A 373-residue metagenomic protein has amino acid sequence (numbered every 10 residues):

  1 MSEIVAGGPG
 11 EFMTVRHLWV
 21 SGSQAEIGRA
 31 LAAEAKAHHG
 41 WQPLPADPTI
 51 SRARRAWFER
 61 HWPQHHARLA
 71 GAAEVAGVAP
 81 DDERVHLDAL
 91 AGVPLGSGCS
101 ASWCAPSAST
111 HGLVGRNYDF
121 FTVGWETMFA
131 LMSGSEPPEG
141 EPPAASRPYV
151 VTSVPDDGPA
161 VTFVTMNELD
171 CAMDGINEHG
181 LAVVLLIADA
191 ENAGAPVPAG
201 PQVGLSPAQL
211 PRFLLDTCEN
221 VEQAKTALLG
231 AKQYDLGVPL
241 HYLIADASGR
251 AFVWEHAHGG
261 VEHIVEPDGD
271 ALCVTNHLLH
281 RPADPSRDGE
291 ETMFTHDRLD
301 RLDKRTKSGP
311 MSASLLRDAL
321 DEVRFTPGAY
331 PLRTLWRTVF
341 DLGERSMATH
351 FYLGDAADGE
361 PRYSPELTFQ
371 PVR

Functional and structural regions predicted by a protein language model:
M1-D81, D88-L90, A105-Q223, L229 (+2 more regions): C-terminal, well-structured catalytic/ligand-binding subdomain of enzymes
V93-W103: Charged, often glycine-rich, active-site loop that binds/positions anionic groups
